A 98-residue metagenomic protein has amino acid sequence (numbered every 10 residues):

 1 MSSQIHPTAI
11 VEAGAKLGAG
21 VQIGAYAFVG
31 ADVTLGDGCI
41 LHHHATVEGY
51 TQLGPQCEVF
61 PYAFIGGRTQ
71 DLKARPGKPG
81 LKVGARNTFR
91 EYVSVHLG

Functional and structural regions predicted by a protein language model:
S3, A9, A15, G20-I23 (+11 more regions): A structural motif detector for beta-strand N-caps
D32, Y50, A74-P76: Alpha-helix N-cap/helix-start motif
R68-K78: Short, flexible, glycine-rich and Lys/Arg-enriched loop motifs at helix boundaries that contact anionic partners
L97-G98: Beta-rich strand-turn-strand
